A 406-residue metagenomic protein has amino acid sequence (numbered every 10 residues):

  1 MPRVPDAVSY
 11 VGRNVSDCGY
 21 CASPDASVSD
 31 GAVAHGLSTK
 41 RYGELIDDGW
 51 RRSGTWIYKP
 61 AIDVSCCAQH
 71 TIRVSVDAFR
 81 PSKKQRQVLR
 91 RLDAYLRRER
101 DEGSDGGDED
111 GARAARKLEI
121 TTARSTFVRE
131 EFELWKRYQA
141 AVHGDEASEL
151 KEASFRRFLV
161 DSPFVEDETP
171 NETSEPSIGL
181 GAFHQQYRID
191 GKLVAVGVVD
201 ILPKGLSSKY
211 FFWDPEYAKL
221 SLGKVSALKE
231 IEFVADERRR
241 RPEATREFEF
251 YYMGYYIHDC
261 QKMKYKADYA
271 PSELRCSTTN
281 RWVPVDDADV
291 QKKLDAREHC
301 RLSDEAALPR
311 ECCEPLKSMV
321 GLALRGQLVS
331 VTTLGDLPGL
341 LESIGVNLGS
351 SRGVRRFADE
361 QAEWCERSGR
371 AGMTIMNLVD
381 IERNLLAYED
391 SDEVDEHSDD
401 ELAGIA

Functional and structural regions predicted by a protein language model:
M1-I46, R51, K59, D63 (+1 more regions): A eukaryotic "domain-start" boundary segment
A7, D30-A34, I120, R124 (+2 more regions): Generic alpha-helical structural element
D25-E44, R52-S53, G179-A182, D190-E273: Acyl-donor binding region in acyl/amide transferases
D25-G31, R73-V76, L308-L324: Extracellular/mature segments of secreted proteins
E44, D48, R137-A141, F158-D161 (+2 more regions): Residues that form generic nucleotide/phosphate-binding pockets
S53-W56, P60-V64, I72-K219, S318-S398 (+1 more regions): A conserved beta-strand-loop-helix scaffold within acyl/acetyltransferase catalytic domains
I72-V74, P242-A307: Active-site/acyl-donor-binding loops of N-acyltransferases
E166-T169, F233, R297-D304: A general structural signal for short secondary-structure boundary/capping elements
